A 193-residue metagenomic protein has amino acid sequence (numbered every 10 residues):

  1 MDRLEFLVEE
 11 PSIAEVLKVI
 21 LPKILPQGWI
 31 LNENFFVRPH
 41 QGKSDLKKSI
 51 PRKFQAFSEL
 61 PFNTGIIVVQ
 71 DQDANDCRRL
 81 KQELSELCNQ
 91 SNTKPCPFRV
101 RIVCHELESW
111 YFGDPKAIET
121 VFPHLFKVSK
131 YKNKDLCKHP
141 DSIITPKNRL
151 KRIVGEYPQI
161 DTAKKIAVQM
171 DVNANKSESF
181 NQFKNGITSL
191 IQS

Functional and structural regions predicted by a protein language model:
M1-L4, A14-H40, K47-G65, V69-S193: C-terminal accessory helical subdomains adjacent to catalytic cores in phosphodiester- and nucleotide-handling enzymes
E9-E10: Helix N-cap/beta->alpha junction signal
